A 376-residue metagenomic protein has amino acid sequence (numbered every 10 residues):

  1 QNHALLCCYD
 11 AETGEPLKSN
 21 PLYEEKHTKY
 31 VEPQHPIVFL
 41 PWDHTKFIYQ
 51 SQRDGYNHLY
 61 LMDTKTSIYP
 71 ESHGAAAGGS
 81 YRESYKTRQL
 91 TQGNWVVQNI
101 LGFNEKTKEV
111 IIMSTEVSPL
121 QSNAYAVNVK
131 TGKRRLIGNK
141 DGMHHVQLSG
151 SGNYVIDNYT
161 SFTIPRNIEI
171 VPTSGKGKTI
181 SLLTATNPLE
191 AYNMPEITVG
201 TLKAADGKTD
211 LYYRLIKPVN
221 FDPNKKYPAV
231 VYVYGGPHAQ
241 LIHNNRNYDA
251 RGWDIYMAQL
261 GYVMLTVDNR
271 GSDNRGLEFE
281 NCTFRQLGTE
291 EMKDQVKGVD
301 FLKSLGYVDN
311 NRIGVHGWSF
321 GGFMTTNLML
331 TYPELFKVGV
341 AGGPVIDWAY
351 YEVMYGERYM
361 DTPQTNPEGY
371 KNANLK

Functional and structural regions predicted by a protein language model:
Q1, Y9-D10, F39-D54, D63-T64 (+5 more regions): Beta-strand C-termini and the immediately following turn/loop, strongest in propeller blades
N2-H3, P16, P41-H44, G55-Y56 (+4 more regions): Short, well-ordered loop/turn elements at secondary-structure boundaries
H3, Y56-N57, P119-Q121, P165 (+2 more regions): Short secondary-structure junction motifs
A4, L17, N57-L59, Y85 (+4 more regions): Repetitive beta-architecture junctions, highlighting loop-to-beta-strand starts across blade-like repeats
L6-C8, L61, A126, I170 (+2 more regions): Conserved blade-register residue in beta-propeller folds
Y9-I37, D63-N104, S114-V117, V127-H144 (+2 more regions): Multi-bladed beta-propeller domains
S67, M143-K376: Serine-hydrolase catalytic core recognition
